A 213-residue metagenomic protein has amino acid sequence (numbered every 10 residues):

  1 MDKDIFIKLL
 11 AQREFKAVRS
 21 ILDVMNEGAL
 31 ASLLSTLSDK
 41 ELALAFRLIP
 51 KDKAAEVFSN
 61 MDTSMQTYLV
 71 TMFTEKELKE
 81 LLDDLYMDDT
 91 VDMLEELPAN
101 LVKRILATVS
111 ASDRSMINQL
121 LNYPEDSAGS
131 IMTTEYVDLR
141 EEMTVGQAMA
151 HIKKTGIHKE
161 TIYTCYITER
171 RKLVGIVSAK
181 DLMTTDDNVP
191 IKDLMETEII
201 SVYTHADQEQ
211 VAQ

Functional and structural regions predicted by a protein language model:
M1-Q213: Hydrophobic packing positions in regular secondary-structure scaffolds
